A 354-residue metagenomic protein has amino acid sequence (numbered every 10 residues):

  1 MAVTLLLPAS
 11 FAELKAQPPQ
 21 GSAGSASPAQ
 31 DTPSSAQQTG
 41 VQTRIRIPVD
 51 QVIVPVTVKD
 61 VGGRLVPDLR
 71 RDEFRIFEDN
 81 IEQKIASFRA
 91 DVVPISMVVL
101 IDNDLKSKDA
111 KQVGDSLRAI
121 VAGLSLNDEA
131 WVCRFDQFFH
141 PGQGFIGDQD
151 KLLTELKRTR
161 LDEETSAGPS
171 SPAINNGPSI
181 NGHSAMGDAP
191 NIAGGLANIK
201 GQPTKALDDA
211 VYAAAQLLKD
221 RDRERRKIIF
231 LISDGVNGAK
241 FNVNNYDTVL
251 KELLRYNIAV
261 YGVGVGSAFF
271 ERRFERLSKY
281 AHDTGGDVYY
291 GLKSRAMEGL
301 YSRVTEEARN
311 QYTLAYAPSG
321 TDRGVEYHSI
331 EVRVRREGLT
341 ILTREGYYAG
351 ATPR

Functional and structural regions predicted by a protein language model:
M1-S10: Bacterial N-terminal signal peptides
A12-R354: Scaffold/interface architecture of coatomer-like assemblies
